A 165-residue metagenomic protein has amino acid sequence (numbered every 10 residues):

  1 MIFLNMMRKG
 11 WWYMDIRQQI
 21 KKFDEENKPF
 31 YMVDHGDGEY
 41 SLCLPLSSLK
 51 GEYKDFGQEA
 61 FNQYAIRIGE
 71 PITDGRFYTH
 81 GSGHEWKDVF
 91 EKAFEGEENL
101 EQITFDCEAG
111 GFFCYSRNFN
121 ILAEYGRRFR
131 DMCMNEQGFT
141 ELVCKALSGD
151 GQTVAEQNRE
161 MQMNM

Functional and structural regions predicted by a protein language model:
M1-Y13: Short, Lys/Arg-enriched N-terminal segments with co-localized hydrophobic residues within the first ~10-30 amino acids
W11-E124, D131-N164: Structured alpha/beta or helical-core interaction and ligand-binding surfaces enriched in interleaved
